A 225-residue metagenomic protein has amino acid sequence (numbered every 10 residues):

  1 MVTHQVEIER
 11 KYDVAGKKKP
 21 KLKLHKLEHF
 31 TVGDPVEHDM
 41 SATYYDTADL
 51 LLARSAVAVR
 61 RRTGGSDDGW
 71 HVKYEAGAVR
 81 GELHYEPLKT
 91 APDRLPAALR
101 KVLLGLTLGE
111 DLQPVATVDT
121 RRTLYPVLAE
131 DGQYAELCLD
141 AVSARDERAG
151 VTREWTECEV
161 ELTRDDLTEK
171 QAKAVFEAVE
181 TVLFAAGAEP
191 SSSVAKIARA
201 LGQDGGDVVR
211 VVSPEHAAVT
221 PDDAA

Functional and structural regions predicted by a protein language model:
M1-A225: Phosphate-end processing signature that detects enzymes handling 5′-triphosphorylated RNA and polyphosphate
